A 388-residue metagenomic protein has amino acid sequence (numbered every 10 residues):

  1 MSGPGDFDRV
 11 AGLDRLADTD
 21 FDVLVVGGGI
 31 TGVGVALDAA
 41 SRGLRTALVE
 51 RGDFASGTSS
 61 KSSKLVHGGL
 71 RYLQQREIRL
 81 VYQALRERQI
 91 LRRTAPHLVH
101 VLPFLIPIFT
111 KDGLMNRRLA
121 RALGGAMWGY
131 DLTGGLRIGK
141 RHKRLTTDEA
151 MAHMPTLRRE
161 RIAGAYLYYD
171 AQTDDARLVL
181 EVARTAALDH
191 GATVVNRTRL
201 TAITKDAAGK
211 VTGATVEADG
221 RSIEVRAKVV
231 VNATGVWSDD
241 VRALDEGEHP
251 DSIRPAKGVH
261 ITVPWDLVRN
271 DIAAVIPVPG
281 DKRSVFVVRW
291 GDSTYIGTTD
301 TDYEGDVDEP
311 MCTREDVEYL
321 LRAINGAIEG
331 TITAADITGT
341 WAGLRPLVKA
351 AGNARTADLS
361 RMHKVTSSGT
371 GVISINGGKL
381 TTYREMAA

Functional and structural regions predicted by a protein language model:
M1-V23, D38-R42: Extreme N-terminal leader/targeting segments of oxidoreductases
T19-F21, G220-V229: Core beta-strand elements of the Rossmann-like FAD/NAD(P) dinucleotide-binding domain in flavoenzyme oxidoreductases
A40-S60: Glycine-rich FAD pyrophosphate-binding loop
K64-H153, V285: Dinucleotide-binding Rossmann-like beta1-alpha1 core, especially the glycine-rich loop that anchors the ADP
D131-T133, M151-H190, G213-T215, V225 (+2 more regions): Helix-loop-beta segment of a Rossmann-like dinucleotide-binding subdomain
T185, E248-Y295, T301-A388: C-terminal catalytic lobe of FAD-dependent flavoproteins
N196-T212: A conserved short coil-to-beta-strand element within the FAD-binding core of flavoproteins
N232-G247: Flavin (primarily FAD) binding-site architecture
